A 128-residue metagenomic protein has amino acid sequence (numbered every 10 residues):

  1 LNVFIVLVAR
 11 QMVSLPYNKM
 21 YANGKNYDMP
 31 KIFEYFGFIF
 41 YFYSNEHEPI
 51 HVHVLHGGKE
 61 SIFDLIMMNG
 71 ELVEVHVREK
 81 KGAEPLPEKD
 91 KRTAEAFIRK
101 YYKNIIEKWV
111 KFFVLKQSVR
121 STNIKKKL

Functional and structural regions predicted by a protein language model:
L1-D28: Short, Lys/Arg-enriched N-terminal segments with co-localized hydrophobic residues within the first ~10-30 amino acids
M29-P30, H51: Short, acidic/polar N-cap/turn motifs at the starts of alpha helices
K31-Y35: Short acidic-hydrophobic surface loop/beta-edge motif
F36-F38, E48: Short beta-strand or tight-loop elements that sit immediately N-terminal to catalytic metal-binding acidic residues
S44, E48-E88: A short, structured beta-strand/loop element
K81-Q117, S121: Well-ordered alpha/beta subsegment
T122-L128: Short acidic DE-rich linear segments
